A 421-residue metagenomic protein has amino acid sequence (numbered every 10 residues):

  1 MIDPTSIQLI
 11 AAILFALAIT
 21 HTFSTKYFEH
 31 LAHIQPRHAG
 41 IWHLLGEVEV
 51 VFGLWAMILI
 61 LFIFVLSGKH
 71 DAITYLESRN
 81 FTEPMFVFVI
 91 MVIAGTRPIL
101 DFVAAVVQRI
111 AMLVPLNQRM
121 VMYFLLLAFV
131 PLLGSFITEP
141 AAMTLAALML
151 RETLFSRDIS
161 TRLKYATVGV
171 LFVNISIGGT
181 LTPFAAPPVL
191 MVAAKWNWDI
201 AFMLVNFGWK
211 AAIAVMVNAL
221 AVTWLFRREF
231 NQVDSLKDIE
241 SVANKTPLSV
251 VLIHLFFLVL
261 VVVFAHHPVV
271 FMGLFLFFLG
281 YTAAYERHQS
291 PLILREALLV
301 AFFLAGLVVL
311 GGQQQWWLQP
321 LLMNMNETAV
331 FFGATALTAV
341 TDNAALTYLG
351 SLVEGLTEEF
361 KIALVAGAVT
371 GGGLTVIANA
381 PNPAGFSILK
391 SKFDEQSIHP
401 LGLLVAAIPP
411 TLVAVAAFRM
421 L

Functional and structural regions predicted by a protein language model:
M1-L9, I41-E49, H70-M85, I200-K210 (+4 more regions): Interfacial loop-to-helix junctions that mark the boundaries of transmembrane helices in multi-pass membrane
D3, I7-A32, R162-Y165, G169 (+3 more regions): Juxtamembrane and boundary regions of transmembrane helices in multi-pass small-molecule transporters and channels
L9-Y27, E47-V65, N80-A94, L145 (+4 more regions): Hydrophobic mid-bilayer segments of alpha-helices in multi-pass membrane transport proteins, especially secondary
A39, L225-V250, Y285-R295: Flexible interhelical linker loops that connect adjacent transmembrane helices in multi-pass membrane transporters
I60-L76, I90-R109, L132-T144, G312-P320 (+2 more regions): Transmembrane alpha-helix boundary signature
L66-T74, L100, H254-E358: Transmembrane helical segments that form the transport core of multi-pass membrane transport proteins
M91-R97, V114-Q118, F129-A141, V173-T182 (+2 more regions): Helix-loop-helix module between adjacent transmembrane segments
V121-I177, M191, Y348-A366, I388-T411 (+1 more regions): Hydrophobic transmembrane alpha-helices that form the pore/transport pathway of multi-pass ion and small-solute
